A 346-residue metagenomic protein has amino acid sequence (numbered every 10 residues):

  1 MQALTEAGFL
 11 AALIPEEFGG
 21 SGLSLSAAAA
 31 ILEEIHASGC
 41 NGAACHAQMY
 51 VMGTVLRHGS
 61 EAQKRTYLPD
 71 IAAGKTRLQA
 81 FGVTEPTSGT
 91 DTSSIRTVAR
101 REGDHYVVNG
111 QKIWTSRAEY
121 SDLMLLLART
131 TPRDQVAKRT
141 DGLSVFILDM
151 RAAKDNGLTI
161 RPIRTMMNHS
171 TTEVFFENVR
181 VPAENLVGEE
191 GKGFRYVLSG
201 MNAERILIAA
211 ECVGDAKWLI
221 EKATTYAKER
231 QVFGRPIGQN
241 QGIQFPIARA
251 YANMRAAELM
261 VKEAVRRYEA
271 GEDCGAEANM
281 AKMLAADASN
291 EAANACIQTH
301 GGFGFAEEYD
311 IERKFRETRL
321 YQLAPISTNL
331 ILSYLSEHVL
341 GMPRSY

Functional and structural regions predicted by a protein language model:
M1-A43, Y50, H58-Q63, G74 (+4 more regions): Alpha-helical interface subdomain recognition
G20-L23, T90, N185-E190: Cytochrome P450 core scaffold surrounding the K-helix E-X-X-R motif and the conserved "meander" helix-loop region
M52-H58, F81, D134: Flexible, glycine-rich active-site loops centered on histidine and acidic residues that chelate a metal or position
G74-V83, L127: A short, Trp-centered hydrophobic/proline-enriched beta-strand micro-motif
T87-R96: Active-site-adjacent elements of ketosynthase-type condensing enzymes
S88-G89, I113-E119, M166, A203-L207 (+1 more regions): Glycine-rich phosphate/pyrophosphate-binding beta-alpha loops
S94, A152-R180: Flexible, small-/acidic-enriched active-site or ligand-binding loops
D104-H105, N109-G157: A short core secondary-structure module
